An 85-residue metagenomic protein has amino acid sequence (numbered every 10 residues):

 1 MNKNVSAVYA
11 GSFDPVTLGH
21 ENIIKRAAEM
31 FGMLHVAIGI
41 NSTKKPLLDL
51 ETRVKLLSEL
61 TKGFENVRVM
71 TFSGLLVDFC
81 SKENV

Functional and structural regions predicted by a protein language model:
M1-V85: Nucleotidyltransferase catalytic core that binds NTPs
